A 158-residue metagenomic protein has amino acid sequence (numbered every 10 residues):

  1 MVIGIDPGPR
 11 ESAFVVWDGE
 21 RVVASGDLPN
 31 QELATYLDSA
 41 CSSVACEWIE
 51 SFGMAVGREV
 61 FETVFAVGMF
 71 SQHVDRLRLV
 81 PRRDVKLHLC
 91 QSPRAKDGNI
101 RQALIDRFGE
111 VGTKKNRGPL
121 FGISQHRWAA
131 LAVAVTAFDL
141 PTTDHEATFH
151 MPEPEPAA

Functional and structural regions predicted by a protein language model:
M1-A158: Phosphate- and other anionic-substrate recognition elements at nucleic-acid/protein interfaces
